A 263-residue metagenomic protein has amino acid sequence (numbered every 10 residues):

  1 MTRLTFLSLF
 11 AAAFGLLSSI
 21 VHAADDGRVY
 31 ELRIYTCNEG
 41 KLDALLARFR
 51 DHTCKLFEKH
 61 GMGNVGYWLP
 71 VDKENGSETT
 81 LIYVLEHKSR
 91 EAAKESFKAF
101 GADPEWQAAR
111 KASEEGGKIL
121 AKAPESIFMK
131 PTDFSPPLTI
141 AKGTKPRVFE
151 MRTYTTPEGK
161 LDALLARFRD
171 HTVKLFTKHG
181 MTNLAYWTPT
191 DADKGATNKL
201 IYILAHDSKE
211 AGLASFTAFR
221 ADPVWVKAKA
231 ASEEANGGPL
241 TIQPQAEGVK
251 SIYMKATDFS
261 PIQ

Functional and structural regions predicted by a protein language model:
M1-R3: N-terminal secretory signal peptides that target proteins for export/translocation
T5-S18: Bacterial N-terminal signal peptides
L16, H22-Q263: Short S/T/G/P-rich N-terminal loop/turn motif that feeds into the first structured element of a domain
